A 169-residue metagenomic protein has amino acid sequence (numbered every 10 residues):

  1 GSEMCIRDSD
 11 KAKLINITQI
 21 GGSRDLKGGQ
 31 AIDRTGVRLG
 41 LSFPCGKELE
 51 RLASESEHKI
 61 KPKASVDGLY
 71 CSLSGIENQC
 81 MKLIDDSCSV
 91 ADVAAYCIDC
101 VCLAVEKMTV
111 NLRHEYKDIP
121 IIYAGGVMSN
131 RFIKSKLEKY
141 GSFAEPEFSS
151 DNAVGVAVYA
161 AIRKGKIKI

Functional and structural regions predicted by a protein language model:
G1-I6: Short, small-residue-biased leader/transition segments that mark boundaries at the very start of proteins
R7-C88, I162, K166-I169: A short helix-loop
G28, I133, A153: Hydrophobic (often cysteine-bearing) scaffold residues that line and stabilize catalytic clefts of nucleotide/cofactor
D67-S74, N78-I122: Adenine-nucleotide phosphate-binding core of ATP-dependent small-molecule kinases
D118-L137: Glycine-rich phosphate-binding loops at beta-strand->alpha-helix junctions
I121, L137-V156: Conserved phosphate-binding/catalytic loops in two-lobed NTP-binding clefts
V156-I162: Short, surface-exposed amphipathic charged segments that create phosphate/polyanion-binding patches used for binding
